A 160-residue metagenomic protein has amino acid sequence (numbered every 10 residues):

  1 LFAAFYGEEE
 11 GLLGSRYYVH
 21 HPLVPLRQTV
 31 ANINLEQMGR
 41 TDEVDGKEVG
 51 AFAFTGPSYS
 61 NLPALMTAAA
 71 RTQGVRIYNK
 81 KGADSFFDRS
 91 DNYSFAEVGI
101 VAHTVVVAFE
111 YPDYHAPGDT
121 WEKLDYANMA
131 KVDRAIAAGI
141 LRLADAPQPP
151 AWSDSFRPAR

Functional and structural regions predicted by a protein language model:
L1, V107, P112-R160: His/Asp/Glu-rich mid-to-C-terminal helical/loop segments that flank catalytic regions of hydrolases
Y6-T104, A108-E110: Metal-dependent peptidase/peptidase-like ectodomains
